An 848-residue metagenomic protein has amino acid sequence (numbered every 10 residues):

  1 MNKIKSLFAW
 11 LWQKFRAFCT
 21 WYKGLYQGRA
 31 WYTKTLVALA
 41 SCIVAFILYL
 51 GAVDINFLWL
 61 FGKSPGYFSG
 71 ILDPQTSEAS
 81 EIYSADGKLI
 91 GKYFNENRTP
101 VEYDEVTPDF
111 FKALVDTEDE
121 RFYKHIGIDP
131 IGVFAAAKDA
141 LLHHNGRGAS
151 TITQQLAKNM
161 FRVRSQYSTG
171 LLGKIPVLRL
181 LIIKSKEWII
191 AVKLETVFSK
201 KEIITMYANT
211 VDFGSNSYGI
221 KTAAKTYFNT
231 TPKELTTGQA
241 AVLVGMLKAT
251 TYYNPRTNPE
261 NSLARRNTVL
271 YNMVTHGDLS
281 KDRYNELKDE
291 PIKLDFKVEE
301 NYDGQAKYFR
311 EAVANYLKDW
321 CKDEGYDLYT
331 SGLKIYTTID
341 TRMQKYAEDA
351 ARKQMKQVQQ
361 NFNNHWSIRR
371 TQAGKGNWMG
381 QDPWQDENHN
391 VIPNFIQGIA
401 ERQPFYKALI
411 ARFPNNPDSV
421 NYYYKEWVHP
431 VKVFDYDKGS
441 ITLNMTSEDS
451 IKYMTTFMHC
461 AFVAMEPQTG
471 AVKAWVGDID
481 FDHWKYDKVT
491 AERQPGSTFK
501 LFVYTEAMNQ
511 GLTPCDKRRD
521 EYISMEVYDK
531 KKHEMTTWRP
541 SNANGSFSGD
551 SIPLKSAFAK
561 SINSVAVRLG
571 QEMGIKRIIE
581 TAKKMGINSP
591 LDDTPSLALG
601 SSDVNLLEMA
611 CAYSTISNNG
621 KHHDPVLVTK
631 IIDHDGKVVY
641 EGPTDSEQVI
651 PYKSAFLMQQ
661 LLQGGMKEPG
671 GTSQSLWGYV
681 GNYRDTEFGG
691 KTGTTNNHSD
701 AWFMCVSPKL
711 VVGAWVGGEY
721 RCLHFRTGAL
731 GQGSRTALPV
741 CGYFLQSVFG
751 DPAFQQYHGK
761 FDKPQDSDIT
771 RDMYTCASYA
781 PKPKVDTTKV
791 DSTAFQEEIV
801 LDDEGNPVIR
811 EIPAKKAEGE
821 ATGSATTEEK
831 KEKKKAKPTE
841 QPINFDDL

Functional and structural regions predicted by a protein language model:
M1-Y83, R121, L141, V358: N-terminal type II signal-anchor transmembrane helix that functions as the membrane-insertion/stop-transfer segment
A9, T76-N285, Y302, Y308 (+6 more regions): Peptidoglycan glycan-strand catalytic modules in the bacterial/periplasmic cell-wall system
T99-D104, I451-C460, H483-F502, C515-R518 (+1 more regions): Short active-site loop at a secondary-structure junction that contains or immediately precedes the catalytic residue(s)
A113-V115, M273, A347, T469-G470 (+7 more regions): Active-site SXXK
Y123-V133, Y218-I220, S280-N285, M508-K532 (+2 more regions): Short, well-structured active-site flanking segments
L142-S168, K233, K297-Y308, L512-I578 (+3 more regions): Conserved catalytic neighborhood of penicillin-recognizing serine enzymes
N145, S280-T338, R342-D418: Non-catalytic structural connector segments
T337, T341-Q357, V391-E466, W475-V476 (+2 more regions): A penicillin-recognizing enzyme superfamily signal
